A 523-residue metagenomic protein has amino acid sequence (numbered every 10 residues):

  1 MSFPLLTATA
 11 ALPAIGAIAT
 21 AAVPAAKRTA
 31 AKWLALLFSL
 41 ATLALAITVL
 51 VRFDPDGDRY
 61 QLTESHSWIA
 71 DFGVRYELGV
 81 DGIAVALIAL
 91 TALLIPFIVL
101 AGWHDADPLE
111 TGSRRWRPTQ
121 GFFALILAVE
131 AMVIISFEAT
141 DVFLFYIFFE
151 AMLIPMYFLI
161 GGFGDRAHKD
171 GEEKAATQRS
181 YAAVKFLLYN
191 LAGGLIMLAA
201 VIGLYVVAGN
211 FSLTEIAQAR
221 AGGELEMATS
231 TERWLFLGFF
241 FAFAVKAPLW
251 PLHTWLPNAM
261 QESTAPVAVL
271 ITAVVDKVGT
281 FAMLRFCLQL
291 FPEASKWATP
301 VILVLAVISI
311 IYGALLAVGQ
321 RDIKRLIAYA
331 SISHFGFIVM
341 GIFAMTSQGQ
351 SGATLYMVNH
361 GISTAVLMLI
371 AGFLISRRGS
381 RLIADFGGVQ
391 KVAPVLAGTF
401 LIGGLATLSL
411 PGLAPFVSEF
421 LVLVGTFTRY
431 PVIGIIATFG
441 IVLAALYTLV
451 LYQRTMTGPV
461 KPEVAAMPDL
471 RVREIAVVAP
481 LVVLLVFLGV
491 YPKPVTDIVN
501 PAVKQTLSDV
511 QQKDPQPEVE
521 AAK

Functional and structural regions predicted by a protein language model:
M1-L5, A19-A124, N210, T214-E224 (+1 more regions): Transmembrane helix-loop-helix hairpins at membrane boundaries of multipass inner-membrane proteins
T7-A22, L36-V51, I88-D105, V129-A131 (+5 more regions): Central hydrophobic cores of alpha-helical transmembrane segments in multi-pass inner-membrane proteins across all
P13, D81, D141-I160, V245-P292 (+1 more regions): Functional transmembrane alpha-helices
A21, A25, A46-G57, P96-A106 (+8 more regions): Transmembrane helix-loop junctions and nearby membrane-interface residues
A26-R28, G121-A128, M132-M227, T231 (+2 more regions): Alpha-helical multi-pass transmembrane bundles of energy-transducing inner-membrane proteins
T29-L40, Y181-L191, A393-L396, R473-V478: Alpha-helical transmembrane segments and their helix-start/interface "positive-inside/aromatic belt" motifs in integral
F53-R75, E110-R114, H168-L188, G194-H253 (+7 more regions): Juxtamembrane/interfacial segments at transmembrane-helix boundaries in multi-pass membrane proteins
L470-T496: Glycine- and aromatic-enriched alpha-helical transmembrane segments of multi-pass membrane proteins
